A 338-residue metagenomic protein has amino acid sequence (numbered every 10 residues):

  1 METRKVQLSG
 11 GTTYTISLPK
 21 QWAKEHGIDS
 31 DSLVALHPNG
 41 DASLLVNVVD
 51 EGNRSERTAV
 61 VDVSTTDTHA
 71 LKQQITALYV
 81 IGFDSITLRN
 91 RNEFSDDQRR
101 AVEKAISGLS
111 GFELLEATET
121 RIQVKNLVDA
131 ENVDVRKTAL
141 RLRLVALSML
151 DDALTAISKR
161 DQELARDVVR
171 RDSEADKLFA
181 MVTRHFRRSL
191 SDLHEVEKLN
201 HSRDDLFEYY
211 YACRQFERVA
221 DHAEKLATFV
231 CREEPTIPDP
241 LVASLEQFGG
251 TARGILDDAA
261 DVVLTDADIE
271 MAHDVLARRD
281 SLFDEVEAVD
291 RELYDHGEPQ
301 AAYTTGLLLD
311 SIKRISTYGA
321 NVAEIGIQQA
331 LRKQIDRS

Functional and structural regions predicted by a protein language model:
E2-V6, G11-T13, S17-P38, A42-S338: Cytosolic, long alpha-helical scaffolding segments
